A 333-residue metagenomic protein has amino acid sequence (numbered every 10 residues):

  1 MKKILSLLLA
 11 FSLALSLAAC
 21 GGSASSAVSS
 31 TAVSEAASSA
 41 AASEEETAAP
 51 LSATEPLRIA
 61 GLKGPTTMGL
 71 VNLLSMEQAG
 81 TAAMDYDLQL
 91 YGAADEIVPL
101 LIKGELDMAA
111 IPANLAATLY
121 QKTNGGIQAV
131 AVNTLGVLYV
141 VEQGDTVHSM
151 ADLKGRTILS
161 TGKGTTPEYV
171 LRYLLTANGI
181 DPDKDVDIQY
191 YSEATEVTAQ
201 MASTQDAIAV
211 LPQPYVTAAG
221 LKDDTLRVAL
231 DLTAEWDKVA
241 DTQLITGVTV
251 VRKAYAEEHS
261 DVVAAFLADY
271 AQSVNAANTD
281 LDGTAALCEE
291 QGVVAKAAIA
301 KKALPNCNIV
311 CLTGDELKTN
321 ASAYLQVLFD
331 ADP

Functional and structural regions predicted by a protein language model:
M1-F11: Positively charged n-region of N-terminal signal peptides that target proteins for export
A18-T31: Bacterial lipoprotein signal-peptidase II cleavage site
V33-E35, E46-D183, I188-Y190, A207 (+2 more regions): Short, glycine-/small- and polar/acidic-enriched structural segments that line small-molecule recognition paths
N72-L74, L138-S149, L244-V262, T313: A bilobed periplasmic-binding-protein/Venus flytrap-type ligand-binding module shared by bacterial periplasmic
E77-D85, A234-T242, I309-K318: Short, solvent-exposed loop/beta-turn-alpha elements that line the ligand-binding surface or hinge of extracytoplasmic
N114-L115, T123, E196-L287: Pocket-lining segment of extracytoplasmic ligand-binding domains
A256-A331: Secondary-structure end/capping motifs
